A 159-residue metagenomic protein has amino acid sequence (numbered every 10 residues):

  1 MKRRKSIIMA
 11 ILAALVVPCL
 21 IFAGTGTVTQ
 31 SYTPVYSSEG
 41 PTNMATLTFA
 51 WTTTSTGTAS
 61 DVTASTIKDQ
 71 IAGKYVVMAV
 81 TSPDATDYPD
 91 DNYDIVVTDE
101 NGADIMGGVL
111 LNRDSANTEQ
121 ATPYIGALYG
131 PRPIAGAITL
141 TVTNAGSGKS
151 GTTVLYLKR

Functional and structural regions predicted by a protein language model:
M1-I11: Bacterial N-terminal signal peptides that target proteins for export
A10-C19: Bacterial N-terminal signal peptides
G24-R159: Surface-exposed, low-hydrophobicity beta-strand/loop segments enriched in small/polar/acidic residues
